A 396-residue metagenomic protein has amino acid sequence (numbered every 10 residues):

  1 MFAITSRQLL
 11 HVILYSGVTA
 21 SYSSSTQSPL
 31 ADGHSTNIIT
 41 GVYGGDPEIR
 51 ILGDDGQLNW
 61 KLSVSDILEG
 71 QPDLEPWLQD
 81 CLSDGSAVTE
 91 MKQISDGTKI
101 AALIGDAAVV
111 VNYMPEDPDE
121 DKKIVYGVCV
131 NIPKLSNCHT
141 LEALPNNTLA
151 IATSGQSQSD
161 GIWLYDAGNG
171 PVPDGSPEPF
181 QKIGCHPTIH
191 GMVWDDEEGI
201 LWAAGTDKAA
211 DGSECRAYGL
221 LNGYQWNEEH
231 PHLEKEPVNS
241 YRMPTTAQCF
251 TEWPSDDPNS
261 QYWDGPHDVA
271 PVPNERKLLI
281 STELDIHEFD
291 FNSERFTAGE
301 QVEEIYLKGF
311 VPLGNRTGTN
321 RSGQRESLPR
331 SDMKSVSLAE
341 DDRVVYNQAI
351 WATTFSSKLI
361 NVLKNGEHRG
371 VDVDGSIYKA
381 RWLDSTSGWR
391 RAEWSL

Functional and structural regions predicted by a protein language model:
M1-S25: Fungal secretory targeting signals
H34-N37, D96-T98, P145-T148, E197-G199 (+2 more regions): Short coil/turn segments that connect the beta-strands within blades of beta-propeller domains
D46-G53, G105-E116, S157-Y165, A210-Q225 (+2 more regions): Structural motif
G53-N59, V111-E120, D166-D174, G223-E236 (+1 more regions): Short loop/turn segments immediately following beta-strands, especially the blade-tip and inter-blade linker loops
V64-S65, Q79-S83, C129-K134, Q181-H186 (+2 more regions): Surface loop/turn motifs at the tips and blade-to-blade linkers of beta-strand repeat domains
A87, N137, Q158, T188 (+1 more regions): Beta-rich catalytic cores
A87-E90, T140, G191, D268 (+3 more regions): Conserved beta-strand position repeated once per blade in WD40 beta-propeller domains
Q261-I360: Loop/turn-rich, solvent-exposed surfaces of beta-rich toroidal or solenoidal domains
